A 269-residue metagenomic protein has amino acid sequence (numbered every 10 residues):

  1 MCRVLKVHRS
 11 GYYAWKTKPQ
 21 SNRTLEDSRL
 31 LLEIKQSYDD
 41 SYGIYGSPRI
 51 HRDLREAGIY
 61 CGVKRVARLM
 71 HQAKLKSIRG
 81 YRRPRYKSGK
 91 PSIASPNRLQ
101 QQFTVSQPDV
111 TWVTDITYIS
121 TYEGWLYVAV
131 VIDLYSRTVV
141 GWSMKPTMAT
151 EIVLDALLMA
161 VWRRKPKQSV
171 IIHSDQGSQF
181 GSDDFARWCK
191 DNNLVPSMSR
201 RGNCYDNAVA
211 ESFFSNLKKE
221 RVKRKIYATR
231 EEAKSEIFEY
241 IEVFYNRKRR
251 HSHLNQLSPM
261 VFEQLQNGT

Functional and structural regions predicted by a protein language model:
M1-T269: Charged DNA-binding/catalytic regions of mobile-element recombinases
